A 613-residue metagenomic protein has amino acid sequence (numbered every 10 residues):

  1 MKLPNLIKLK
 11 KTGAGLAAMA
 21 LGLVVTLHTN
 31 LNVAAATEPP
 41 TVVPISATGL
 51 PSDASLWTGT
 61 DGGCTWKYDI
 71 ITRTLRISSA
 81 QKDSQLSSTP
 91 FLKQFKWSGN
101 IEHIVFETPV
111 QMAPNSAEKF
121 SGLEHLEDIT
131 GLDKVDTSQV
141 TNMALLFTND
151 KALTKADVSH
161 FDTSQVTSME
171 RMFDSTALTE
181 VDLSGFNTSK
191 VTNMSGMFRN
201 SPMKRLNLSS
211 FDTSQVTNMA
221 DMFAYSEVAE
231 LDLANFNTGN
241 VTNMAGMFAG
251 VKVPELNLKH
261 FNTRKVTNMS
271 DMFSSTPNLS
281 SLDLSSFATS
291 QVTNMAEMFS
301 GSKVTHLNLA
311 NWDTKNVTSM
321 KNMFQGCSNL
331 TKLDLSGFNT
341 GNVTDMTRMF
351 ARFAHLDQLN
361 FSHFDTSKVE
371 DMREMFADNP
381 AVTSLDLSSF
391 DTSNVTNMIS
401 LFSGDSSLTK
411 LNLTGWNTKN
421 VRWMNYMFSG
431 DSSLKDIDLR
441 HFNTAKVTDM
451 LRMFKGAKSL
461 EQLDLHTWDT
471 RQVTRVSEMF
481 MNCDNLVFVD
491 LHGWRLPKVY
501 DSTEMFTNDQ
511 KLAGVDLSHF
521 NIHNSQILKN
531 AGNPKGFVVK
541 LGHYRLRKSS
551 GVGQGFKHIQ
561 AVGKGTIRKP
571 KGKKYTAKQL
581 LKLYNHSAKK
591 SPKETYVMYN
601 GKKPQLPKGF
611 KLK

Functional and structural regions predicted by a protein language model:
K2-L31: Sec-dependent N-terminal signal peptides of Gram-positive bacterial secreted proteins and lipoproteins
I7, L27, L31-K613: Negatively charged
